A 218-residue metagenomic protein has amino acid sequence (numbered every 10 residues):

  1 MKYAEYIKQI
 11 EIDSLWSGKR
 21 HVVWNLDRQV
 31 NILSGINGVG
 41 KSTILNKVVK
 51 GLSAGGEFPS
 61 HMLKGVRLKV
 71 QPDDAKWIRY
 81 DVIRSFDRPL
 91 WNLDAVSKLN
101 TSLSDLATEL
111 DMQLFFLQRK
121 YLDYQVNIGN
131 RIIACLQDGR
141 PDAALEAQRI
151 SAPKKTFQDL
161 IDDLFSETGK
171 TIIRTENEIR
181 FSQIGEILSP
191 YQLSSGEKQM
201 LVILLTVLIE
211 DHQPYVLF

Functional and structural regions predicted by a protein language model:
M1-W16, V23-N25, N46-Y191: Phosphate-coordinating catalytic segments in nucleotide- and nucleic-acid-processing enzymes
W16, V30, P89, V207-I209: Residues that cap or initiate secondary-structure elements
V22-R28, S182, L208-H212: Phosphate-binding P-loop
L33: Hydrophobic anchor at the beta1->P-loop junction of P-loop NTPases
N37-G38: Walker A (P-loop) phosphate-binding loop of P-loop NTPases
S42: Walker A/P-loop
K50-G51, L193-F218: GG-anchored amphipathic helix commonly corresponding to the ABC/SMC/Rad50 NBD signature/C-loop
